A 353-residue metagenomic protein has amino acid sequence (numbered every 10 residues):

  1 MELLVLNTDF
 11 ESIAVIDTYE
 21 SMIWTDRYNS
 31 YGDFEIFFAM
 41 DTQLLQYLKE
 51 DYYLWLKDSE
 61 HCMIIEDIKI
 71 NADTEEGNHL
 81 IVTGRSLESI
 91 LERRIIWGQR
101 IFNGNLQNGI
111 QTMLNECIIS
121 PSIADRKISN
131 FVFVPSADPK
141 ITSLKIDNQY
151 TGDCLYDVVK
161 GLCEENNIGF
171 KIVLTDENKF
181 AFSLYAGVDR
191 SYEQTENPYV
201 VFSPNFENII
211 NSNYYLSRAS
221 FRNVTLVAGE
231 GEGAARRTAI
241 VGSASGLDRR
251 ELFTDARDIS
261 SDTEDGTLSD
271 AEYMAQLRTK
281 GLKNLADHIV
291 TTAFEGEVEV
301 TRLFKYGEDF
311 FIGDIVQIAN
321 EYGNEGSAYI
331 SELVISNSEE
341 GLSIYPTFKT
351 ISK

Functional and structural regions predicted by a protein language model:
M1-N29, S203-Y215: Solvent-exposed edge beta-strands and adjacent loop segments that serve as assembly or binding interfaces
S12-Y53: N-terminal "assembly arms/tails" that initiate or stabilize quaternary assembly in self-assembling proteins
D26-T42, N78-I90, V227, H288-R302 (+2 more regions): Oligomerization/assembly interface segments of phage tail-like spikes and tubes
R27, E35-I36, G84, Q99-V132 (+3 more regions): Amphipathic, non-transmembrane alpha-helical segments in extracytoplasmic/periplasmic proteins
Q43-P135: Surface-exposed cap/loop segments at beta↔alpha junctions
L54-R85, K171, I315-T347: Short beta-strand and beta-hairpin "edge-sheet" elements
K69-L91, N130-R222: Short beta-strand-centered interaction patches in the first periplasmic/extracellular domains of large envelope
K160, R190-V290, F294, T301-E340: Acidic, small/polar-enriched beta strand-loop surface segments
